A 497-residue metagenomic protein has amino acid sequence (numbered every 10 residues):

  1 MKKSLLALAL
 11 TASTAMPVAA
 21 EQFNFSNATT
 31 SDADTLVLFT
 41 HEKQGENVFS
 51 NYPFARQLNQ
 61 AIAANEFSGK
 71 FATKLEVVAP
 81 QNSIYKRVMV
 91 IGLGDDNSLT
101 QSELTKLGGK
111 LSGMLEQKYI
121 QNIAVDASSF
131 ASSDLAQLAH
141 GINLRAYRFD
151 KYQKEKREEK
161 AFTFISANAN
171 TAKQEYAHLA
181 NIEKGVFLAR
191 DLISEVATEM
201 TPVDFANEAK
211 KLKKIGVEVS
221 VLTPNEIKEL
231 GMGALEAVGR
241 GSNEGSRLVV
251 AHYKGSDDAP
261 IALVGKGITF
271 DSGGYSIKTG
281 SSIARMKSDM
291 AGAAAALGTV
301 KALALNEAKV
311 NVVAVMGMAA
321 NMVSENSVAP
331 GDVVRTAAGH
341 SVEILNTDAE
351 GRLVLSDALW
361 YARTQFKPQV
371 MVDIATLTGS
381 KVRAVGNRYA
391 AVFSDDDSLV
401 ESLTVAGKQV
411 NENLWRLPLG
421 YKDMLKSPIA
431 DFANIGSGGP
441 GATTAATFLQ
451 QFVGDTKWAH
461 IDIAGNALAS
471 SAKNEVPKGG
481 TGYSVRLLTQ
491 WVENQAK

Functional and structural regions predicted by a protein language model:
M1-A20: Gram-negative bacterial Sec-dependent N-terminal signal peptides
K2-L8, I182, V400, G438: Generic alpha-helix initiation/capping and coil-helix boundary signal
A19-P260, V264-G267: Short amphipathic alpha-helical segment within the helicase RecA-like ATPase core that mediates nucleic-acid
A206-K497: A generic structural signal for tightly packed, nonpolar segments enriched in small/aliphatic residues
